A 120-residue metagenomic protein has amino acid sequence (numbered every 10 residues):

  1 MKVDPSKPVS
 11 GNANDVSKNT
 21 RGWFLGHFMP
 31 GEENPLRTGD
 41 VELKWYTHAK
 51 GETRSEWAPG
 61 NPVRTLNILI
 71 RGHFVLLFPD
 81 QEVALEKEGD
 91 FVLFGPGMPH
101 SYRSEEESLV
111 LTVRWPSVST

Functional and structural regions predicted by a protein language model:
M1-K50, R54-W57: A short, N-terminal "cap"/entry segment at the start of jelly-roll beta-barrel domains of the cupin/DSBH fold
H27, P35-R37, R54-N61, F78 (+2 more regions): Short histidine-centered beta-strand/loop micro-motifs that create catalytic or ligand/metal-coordination sites
W45, L66, S101: Short, surface-exposed charged micro-motifs
H48, P59-L76: Short, conserved beta-strand element in jelly-roll/cupin
R71, P79, V113-W115: Cofactor-binding loop segments of dinucleotide-utilizing enzymes, especially the Rossmann-like FAD- and NAD(P)+-binding
D80-G97: Short acidic-glycine-tyrosine-enriched beta hairpin
P96-T120: Ligand-binding loop in jelly-roll beta-barrel domains
